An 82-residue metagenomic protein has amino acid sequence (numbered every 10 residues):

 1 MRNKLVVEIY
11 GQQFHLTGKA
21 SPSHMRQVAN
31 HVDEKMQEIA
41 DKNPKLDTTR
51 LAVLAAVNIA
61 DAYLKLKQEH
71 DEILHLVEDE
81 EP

Functional and structural regions predicted by a protein language model:
M1, I39, D47, L64-K67: Short alpha-helical segments used as structural interaction elements across diverse proteins
R2-V6: N-terminal intrinsically disordered, cationic/polar leader segments that include organellar targeting peptides
Q12-L16, A20-Q27, D33-K35, A40-A55: Amphipathic, hydrophobic secondary-structure cores in small proteins
V57-P82: C-terminal structural segments of small proteins and small subunits
